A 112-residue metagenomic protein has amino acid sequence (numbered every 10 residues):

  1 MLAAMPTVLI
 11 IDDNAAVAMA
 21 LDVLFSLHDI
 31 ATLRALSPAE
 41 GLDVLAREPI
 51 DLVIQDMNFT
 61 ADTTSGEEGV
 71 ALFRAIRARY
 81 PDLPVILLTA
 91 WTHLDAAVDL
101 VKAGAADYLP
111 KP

Functional and structural regions predicted by a protein language model:
L9, A31-L52, T60-A61: Acidic, metal-coordinating helix/loop segments flanking the phosphotransfer/catalytic sites of two-component signaling
D12-D13, D56: Acidic di-acidic motifs
A15-L33: Two-component/phosphorelay signaling modules centered on CheY-like receiver
D43, N58, D62-P81, D99: Short amphipathic alpha-helix used as the core "switch/output" element in two-component signaling
P49-D51, A78-P84: His-Asp phosphorelay/catalytic-motif detector in bacterial-type signaling
K111-P112: A Lys-centered signature of the CheY-like receiver
